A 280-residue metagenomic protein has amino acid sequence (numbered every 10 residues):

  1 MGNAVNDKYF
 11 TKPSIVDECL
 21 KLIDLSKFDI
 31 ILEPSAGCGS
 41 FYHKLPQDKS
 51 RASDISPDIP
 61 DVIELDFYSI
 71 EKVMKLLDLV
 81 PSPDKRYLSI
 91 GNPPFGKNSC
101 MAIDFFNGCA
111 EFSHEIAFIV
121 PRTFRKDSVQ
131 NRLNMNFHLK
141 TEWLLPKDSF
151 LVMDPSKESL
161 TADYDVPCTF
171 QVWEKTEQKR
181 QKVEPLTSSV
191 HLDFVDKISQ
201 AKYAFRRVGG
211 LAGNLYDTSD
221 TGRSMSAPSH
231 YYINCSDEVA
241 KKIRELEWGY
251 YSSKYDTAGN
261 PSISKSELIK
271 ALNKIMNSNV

Functional and structural regions predicted by a protein language model:
M1-V280: Class I S-adenosyl-L-methionine-dependent methyltransferase catalytic core
